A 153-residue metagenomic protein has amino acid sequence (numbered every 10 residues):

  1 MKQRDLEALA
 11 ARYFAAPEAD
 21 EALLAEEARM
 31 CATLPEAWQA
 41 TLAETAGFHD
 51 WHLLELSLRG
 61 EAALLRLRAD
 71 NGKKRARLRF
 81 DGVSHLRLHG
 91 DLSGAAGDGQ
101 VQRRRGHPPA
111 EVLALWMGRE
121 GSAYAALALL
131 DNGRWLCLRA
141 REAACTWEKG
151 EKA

Functional and structural regions predicted by a protein language model:
M1-A153: Surface-exposed, interaction-prone regions used to assemble/regulate multi-protein complexes
